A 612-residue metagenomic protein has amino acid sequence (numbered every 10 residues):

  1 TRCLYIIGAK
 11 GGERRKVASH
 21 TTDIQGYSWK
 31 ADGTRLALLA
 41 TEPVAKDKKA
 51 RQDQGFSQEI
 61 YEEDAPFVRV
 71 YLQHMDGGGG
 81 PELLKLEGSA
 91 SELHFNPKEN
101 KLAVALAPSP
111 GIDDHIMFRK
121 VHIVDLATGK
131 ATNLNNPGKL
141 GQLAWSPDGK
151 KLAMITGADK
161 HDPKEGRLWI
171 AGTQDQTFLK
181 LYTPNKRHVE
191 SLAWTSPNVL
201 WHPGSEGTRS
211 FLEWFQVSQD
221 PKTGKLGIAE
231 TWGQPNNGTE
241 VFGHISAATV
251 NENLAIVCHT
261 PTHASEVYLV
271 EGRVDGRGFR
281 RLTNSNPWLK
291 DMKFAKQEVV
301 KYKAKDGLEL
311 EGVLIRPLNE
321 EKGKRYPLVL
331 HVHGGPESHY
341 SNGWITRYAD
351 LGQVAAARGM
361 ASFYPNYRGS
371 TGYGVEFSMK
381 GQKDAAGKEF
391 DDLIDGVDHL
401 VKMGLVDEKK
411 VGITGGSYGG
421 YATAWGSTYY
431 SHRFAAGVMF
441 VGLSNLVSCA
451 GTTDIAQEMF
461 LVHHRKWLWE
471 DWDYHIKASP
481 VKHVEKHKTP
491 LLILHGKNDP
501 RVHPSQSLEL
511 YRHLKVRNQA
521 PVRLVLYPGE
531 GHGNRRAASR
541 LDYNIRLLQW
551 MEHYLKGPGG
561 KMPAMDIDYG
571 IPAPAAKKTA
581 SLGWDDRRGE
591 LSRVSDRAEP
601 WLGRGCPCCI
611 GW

Functional and structural regions predicted by a protein language model:
T1, L36, L102, G149-L152 (+2 more regions): Hydrophobic beta-strand positions that form the internal "hydrophobic ladder" of WD40/Gbeta-like beta-propeller blades
T1-Y5, E13, S19-Q25, L39-R69 (+10 more regions): A flexible loop/linker signature enriched in serine peptidases of the S9 family
G8-G12, H74-G78, D125-G129, G172-Q176 (+2 more regions): Short loop/turn segments that connect beta-strands within beta-propeller blades
S28, H94, A144, A193 (+1 more regions): Conserved beta-strand position repeated across blades of beta-propeller domains
A31-D32, P97-K98, P147-D148, T195-S196 (+1 more regions): Residue-level detector of Asp-centered blade-edge/turn motifs that repeat once per structural unit in beta-propeller
A37-A40, K46-K48, E62-V70, M75 (+6 more regions): Non-catalytic accessory segments flanking enzyme active sites
K324-G334: Short beta-strand element of the alpha/beta-hydrolase
Y348-R358, Y364-V594, W601, C606: Active-site-proximal cap/loop segments of hydrolase catalytic domains
